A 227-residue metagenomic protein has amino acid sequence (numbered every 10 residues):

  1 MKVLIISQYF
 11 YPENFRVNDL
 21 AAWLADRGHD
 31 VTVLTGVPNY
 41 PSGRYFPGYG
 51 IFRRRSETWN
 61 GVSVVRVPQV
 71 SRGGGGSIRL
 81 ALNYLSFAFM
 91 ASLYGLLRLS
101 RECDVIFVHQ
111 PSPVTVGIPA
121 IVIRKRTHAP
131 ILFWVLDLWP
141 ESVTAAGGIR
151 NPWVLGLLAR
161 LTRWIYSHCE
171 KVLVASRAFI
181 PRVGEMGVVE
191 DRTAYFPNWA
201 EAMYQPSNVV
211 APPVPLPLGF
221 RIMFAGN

Functional and structural regions predicted by a protein language model:
M1-N60: N-terminal subdomain of nucleotide-sugar transferases
I6, A175, F196, F224-G226: Short hydrophobic "strand-cap" motifs at the C-terminus of beta-strands
N14, L80-G95, C103-L136, P140-E141: An aromatic- and histidine-rich active-site surface loop
T35-R98: A conserved catalytic-core segment of Leloir-type glycosyltransferases
V37, A178, F196-W199: Carbohydrate-associated surface elements
L96, T115, V122-T127, P152-V172: Membrane-proximal helix-turn-helix segments that form the acceptor-binding/catalytic region of lipid-linked
Q110, S176-R177: Helix N-cap/beta->alpha junction signal
P213-N227: Conserved donor-binding/catalytic core segment of Leloir-type glycosyltransferases
